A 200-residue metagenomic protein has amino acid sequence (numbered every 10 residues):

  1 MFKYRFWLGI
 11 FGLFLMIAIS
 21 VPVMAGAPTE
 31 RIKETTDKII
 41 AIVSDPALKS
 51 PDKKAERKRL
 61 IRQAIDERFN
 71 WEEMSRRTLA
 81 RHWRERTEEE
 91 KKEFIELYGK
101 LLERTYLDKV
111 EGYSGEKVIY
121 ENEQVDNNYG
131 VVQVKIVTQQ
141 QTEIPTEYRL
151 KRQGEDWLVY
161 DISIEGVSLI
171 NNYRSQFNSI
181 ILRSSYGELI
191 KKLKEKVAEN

Functional and structural regions predicted by a protein language model:
M1-F11: Bacterial N-terminal signal peptides that target proteins for export
G9-S20: Bacterial N-terminal signal peptides
P22-M24: Signal peptide processing junction and immediate N-terminal pro/mature segment of secreted/exported proteins
A27-Y106: Early exported N-terminus immediately downstream of N-terminal targeting peptides
E34-D37, D66, Y113-G115, N127-V131 (+3 more regions): Extracytoplasmic
R104-I144, K196-N200: Surface-exposed, charged secondary-structure patches
P145, R149-N171: Short beta-strand edge/turn micro-motifs at domain boundaries
D161-N200: Low-complexity, intrinsically disordered terminal/linker segments enriched in charged and Gly/Pro repeats
